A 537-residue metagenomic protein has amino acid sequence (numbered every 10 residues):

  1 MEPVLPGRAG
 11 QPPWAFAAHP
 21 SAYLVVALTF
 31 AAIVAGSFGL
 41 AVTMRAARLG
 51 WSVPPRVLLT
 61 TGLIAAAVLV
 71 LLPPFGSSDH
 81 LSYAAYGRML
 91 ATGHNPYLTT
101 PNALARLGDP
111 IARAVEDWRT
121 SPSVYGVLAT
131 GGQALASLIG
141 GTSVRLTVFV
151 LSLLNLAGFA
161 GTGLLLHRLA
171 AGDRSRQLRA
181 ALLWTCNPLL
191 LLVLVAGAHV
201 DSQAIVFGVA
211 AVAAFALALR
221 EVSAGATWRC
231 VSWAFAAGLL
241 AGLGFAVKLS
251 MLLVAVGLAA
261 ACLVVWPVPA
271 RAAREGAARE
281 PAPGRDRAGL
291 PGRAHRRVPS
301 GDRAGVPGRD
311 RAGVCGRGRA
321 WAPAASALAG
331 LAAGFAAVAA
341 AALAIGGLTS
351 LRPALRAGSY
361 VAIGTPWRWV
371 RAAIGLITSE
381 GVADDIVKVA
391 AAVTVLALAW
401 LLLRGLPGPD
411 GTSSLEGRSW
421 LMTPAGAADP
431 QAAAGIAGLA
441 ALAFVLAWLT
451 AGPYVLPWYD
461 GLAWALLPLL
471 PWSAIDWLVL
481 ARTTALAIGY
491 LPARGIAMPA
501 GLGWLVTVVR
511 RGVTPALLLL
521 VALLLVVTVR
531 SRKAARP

Functional and structural regions predicted by a protein language model:
M1, I33-S78, H94, A333-I345 (+1 more regions): Transmembrane signal-anchor helices characteristic of membrane glycosylation enzymes that use polyprenol
M1-T29, W266, A324-L331, A336-L415 (+3 more regions): Transmembrane helical bundles and short interhelical boundary loops of multi-pass, membrane-embedded
V34-R45, L146-D173, I205-V206, A210 (+1 more regions): Transmembrane-helix motifs of polytopic, lipid-linked glycan transferases
W51-S152: Intramembrane catalytic core of multi-pass membrane enzymes that act on lipidic substrates
V53-V57, L166-N187, S413: Transmembrane-helix signature of polytopic, membrane-embedded enzymes that assemble or transfer cell-envelope glycans
S77, R179-V212, F235, L243 (+4 more regions): Membrane-water interface signatures at transmembrane helix termini and the short loops that connect adjacent helices
A214-G244, R317, A440-A443: Short hydrophobic alpha-helices at membrane interfaces in multi-pass membrane enzymes
V254-A294, V298-A332: Perimembrane helix-loop-helix junctions
